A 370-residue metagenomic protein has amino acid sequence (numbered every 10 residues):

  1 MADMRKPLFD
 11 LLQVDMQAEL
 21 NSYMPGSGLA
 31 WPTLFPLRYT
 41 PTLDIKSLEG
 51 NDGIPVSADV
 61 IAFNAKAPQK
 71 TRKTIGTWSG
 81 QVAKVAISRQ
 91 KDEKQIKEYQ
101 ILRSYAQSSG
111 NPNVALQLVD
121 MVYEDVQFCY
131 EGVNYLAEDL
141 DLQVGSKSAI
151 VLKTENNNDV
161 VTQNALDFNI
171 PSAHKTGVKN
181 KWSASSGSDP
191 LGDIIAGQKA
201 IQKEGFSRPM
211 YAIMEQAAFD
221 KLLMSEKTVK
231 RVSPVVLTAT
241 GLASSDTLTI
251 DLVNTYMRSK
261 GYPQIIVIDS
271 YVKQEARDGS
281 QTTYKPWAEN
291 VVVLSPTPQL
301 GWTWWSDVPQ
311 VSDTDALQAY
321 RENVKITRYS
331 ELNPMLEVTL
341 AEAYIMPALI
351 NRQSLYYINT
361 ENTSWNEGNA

Functional and structural regions predicted by a protein language model:
M1-S47, A348-A370: N-terminal alpha-helical "arm" segments
V14-A18, G26, S108, A200 (+3 more regions): Surface-exposed polar/charged interaction patches
G26-S27, A106-P112, N156-T162, S185-S188 (+3 more regions): Intrinsically disordered, low-complexity coil segments
A30-P55, F128-T162, Q299-V324: Contiguous N-terminal and early-domain "leader" segments and peripheral loops that mark the onset or edge of a domain
T33-Q107, V161: Assembly/oligomerization interface modules of large self-assembling protein complexes
A83-P171, D189-A218, E337-A343: Long, contiguous amphipathic alpha-helices that act as assembly "spine/axial" helices in icosahedral shell and virion
D159-S244, L248-R258: Extended, solvent-exposed, turn-rich assembly/linker loops in the middle of proteins
K181, S225-A370: Sequence/fold signature of self-assembling virion shell proteins
